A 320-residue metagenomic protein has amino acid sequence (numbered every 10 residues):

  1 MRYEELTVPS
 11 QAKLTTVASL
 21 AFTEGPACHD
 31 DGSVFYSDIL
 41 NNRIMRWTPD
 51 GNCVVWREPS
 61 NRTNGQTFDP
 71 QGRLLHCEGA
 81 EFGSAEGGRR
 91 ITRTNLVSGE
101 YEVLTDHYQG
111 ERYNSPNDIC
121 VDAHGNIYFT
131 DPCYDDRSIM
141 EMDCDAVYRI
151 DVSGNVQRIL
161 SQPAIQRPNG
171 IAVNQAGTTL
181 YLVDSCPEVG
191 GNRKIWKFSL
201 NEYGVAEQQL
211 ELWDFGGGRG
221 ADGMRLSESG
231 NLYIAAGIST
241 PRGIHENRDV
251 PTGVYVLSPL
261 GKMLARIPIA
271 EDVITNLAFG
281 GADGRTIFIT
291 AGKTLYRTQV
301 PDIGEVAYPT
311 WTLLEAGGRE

Functional and structural regions predicted by a protein language model:
M1-E320: Sequence-structural signature of mature extracellular/luminal beta-sheet repeat domains, prominently beta-propellers
